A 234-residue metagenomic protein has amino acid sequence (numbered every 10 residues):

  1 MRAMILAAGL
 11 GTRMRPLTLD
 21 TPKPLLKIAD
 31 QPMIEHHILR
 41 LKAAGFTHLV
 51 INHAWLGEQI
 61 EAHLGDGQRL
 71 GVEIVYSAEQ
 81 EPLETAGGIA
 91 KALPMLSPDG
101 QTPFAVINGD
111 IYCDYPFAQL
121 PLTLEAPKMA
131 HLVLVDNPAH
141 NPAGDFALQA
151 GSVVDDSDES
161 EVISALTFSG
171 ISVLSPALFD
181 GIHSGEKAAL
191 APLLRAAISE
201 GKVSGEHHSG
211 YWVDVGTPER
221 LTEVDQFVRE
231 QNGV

Functional and structural regions predicted by a protein language model:
M1-I5, L10-T18, L25: N-proximal low-complexity "stem/linker" segments adjacent to membrane-targeting elements
R2-I5, R13, Q31-N108, Q119 (+2 more regions): Conserved N-terminal catalytic core of the sugar/cofactor nucleotidyltransferase
D20-M33: Short catalytic helix/loop segments, enriched in acidic residues and glycine and frequently bearing histidine
P24, E73-V75, M129, K202-S204: Conserved beta-strand segments of alpha/beta enzyme cores
A29, W55, Q80, G210 (+1 more regions): Short beta->alpha linker loops
K42, L96-P103, D114-Q149: Basic phosphate/pyrophosphate-binding loop/patch that engages nucleotide-derived ligands
F46, A105, Y112, A118-E125 (+2 more regions): Catalytic-core segments of class I nucleotidyltransferases/pyrophosphorylases that form NMP-activated intermediates
